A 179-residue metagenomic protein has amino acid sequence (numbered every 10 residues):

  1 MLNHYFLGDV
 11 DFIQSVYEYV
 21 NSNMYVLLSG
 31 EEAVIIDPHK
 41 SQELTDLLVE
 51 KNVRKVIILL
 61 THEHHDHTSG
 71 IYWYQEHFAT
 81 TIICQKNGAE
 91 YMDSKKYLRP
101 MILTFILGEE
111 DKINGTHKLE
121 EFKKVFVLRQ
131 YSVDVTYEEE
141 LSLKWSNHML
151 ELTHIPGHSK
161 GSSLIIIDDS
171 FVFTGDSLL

Functional and structural regions predicted by a protein language model:
M1-K55, E76, K123-L179: Catalytic core of the metallo-beta-lactamase
K40-S41, T45-K144: Active-site HxH/HxHxD metal-binding segment of metal-dependent hydrolases
